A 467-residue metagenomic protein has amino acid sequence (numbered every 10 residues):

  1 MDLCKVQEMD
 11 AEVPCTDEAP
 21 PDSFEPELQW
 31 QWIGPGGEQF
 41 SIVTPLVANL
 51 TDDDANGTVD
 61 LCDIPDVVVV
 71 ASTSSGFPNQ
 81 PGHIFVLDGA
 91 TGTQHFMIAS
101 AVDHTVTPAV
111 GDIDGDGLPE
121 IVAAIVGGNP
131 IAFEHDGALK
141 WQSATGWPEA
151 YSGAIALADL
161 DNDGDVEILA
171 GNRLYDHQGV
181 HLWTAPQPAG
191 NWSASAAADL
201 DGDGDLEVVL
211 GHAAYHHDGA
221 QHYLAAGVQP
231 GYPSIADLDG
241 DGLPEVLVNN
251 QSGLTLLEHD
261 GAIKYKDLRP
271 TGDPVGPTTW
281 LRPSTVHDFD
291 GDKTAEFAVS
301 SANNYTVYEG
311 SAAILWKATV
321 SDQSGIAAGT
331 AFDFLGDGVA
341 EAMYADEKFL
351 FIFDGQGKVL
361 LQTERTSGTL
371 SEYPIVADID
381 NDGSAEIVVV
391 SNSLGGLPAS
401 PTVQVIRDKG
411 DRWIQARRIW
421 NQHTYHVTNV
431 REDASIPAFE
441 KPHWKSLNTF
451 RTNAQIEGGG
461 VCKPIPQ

Functional and structural regions predicted by a protein language model:
D2-P466: Extracytoplasmic/lumenal domain signature
